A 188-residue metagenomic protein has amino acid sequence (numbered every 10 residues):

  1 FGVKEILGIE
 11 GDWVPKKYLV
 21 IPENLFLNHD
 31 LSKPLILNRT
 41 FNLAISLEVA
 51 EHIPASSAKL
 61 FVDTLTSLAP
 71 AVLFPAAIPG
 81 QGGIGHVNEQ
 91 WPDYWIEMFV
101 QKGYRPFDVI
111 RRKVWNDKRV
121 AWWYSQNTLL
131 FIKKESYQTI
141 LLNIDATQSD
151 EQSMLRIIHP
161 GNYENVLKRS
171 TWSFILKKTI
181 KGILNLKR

Functional and structural regions predicted by a protein language model:
F1-I84, D93-I96, F131-K133: Conserved SAM-binding loop
G82-E89, L141-D145: Surface-exposed flexible segments
V87-V109: Short alpha-helix
G103-N116, T128: Conserved S-adenosyl-L-methionine
D117-A121: Short proline/glycine-enriched turn/loop segments at secondary-structure junctions
W123-L142: A conserved mid-domain beta-alpha-beta active-site/ligand-binding segment of alpha/beta enzyme cores
Q148-R188: Membrane-proximal basic amphipathic "stem/tether" segments
